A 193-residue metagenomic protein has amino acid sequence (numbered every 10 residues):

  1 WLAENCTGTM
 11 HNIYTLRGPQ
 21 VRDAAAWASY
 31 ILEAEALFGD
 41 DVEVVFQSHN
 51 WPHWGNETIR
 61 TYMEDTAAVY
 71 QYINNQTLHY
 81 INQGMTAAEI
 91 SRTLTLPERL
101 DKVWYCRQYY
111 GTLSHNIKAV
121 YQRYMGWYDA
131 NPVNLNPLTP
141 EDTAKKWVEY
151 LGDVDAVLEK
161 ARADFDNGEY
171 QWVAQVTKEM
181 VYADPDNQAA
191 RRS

Functional and structural regions predicted by a protein language model:
W1-Q83: Metallo-beta-lactamase
N82-S193: C-terminal regulatory/interaction regions
